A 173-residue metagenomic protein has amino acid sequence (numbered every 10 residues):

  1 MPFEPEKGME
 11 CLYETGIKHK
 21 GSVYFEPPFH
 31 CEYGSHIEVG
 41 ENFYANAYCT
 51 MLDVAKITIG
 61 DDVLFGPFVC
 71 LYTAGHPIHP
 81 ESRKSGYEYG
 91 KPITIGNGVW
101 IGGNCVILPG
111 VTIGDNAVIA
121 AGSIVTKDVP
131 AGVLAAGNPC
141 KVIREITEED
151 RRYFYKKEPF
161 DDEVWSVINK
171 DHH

Functional and structural regions predicted by a protein language model:
M1-S22, C140-R144, E148-H173: Terminal amphipathic alpha-helical/low-complexity segments used for targeting or macromolecular assembly
F29-V39, Y44-T112, E145-Y155: Flexible, glycine/small-residue-enriched loop-and-beta-strand segment within the central core of proteins
